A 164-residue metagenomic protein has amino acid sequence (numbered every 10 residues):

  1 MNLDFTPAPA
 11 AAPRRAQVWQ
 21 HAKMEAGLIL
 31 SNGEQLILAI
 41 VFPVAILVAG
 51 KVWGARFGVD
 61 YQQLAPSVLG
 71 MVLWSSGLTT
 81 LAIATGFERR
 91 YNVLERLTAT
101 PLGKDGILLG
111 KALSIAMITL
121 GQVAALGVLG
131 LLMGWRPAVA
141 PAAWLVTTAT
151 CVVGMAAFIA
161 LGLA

Functional and structural regions predicted by a protein language model:
N2-A22: Short, membrane-interfacial amphipathic segments enriched in basic
R15-V18, A22-A26, G33, V93: Hydrophobic alpha-helical segments of integral membrane proteins, encompassing both true transmembrane helices
H21, A39-I40, L64, V68 (+4 more regions): Residue-level recognition of transmembrane alpha-helices in multi-pass small-molecule transporters/permeases
M24, L28-T80, G121-Q122: Hydrophobic alpha-helical transmembrane segments of multi-pass membrane transport/permease proteins
I29, Y61, G77-L102, A112: Transmembrane helix boundary and interhelical loop/hinge segments in multi-pass membrane proteins
G33, V52-F57, T85, R89 (+1 more regions): Membrane-interface elements of multi-pass transporters and channels
V48, S76, T80, E88-N92 (+5 more regions): Transmembrane alpha-helix boundary/anchor motif
K104, L109-A164: Alpha-helical transmembrane segments and their short interhelical loops
